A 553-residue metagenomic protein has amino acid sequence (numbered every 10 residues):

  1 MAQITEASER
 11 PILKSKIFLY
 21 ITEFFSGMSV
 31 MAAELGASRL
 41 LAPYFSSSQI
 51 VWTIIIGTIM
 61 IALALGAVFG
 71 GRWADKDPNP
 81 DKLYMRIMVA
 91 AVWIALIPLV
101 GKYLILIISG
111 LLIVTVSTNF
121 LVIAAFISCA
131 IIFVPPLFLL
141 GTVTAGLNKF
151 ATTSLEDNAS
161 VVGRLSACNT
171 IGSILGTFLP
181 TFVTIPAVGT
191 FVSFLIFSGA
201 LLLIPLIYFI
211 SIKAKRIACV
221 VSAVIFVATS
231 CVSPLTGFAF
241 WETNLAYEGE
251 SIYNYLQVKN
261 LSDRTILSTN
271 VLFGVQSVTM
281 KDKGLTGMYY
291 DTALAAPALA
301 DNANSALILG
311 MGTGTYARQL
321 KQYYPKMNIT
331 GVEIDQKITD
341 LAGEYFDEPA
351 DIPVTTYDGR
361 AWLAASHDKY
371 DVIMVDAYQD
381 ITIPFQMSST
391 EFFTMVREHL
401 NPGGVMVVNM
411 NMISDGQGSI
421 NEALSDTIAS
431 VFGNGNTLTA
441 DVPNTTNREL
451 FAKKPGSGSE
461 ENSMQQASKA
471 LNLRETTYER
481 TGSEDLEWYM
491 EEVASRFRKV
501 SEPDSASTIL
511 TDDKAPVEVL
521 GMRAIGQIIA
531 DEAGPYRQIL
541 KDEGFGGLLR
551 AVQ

Functional and structural regions predicted by a protein language model:
A2-E248, N260-D263, V271-V275, A298-L307 (+9 more regions): Alpha-helical transmembrane segments of multi-pass membrane proteins
K215-Y289, A295-A298, G435-Q553: Soluble small-group transferase modules, centered on the S-adenosyl donor enzyme superfamily
G284, M387-S388: Alpha-helix N-cap and loop-to-helix initiation/capping positions
L320: Aromatic pocket-lining residues of Rossmann-like dinucleotide-binding sites
D351-P353: Short, conserved active-site loop motifs that form the nucleotide-linked donor/cofactor pocket
